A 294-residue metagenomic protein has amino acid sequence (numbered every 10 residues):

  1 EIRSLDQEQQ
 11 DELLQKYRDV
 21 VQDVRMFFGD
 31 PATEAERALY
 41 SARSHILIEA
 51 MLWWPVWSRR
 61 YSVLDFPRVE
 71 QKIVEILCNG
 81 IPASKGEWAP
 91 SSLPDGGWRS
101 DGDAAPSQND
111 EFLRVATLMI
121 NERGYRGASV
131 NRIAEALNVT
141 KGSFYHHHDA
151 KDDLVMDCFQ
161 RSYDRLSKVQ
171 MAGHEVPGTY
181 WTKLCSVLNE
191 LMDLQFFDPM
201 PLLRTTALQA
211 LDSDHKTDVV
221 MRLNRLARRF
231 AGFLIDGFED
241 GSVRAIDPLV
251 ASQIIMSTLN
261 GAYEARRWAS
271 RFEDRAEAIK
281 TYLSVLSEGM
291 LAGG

Functional and structural regions predicted by a protein language model:
E1-D11, L194-D214, E264, W268: Amphipathic alpha-helical segments used for helix-helix packing
D6-A32, S41-H45, L52, D214-D240 (+1 more regions): Amphipathic alpha-helical packing segments from all-alpha helical-bundle domains
Q10, S41, F66-E70, N109-D110 (+11 more regions): Short, structured helix-loop boundary elements
K16, Y40, D157, M171-P199: Hydrophobic alpha-helical connector segments
R18-D30, A50, V56-R114, L118 (+3 more regions): C-terminal peripheral helix-coil segments that are non-catalytic and often amphipathic
R37-I48, C185, N189, P248-M256 (+1 more regions): Short, well-structured alpha-helical segments
E111, V115, M119-D153, D157: Helix-turn-helix
Q160-S167: Short, basic, alpha-helical segments at the C-terminal edge of helix-turn-helix-like DNA-binding modules
